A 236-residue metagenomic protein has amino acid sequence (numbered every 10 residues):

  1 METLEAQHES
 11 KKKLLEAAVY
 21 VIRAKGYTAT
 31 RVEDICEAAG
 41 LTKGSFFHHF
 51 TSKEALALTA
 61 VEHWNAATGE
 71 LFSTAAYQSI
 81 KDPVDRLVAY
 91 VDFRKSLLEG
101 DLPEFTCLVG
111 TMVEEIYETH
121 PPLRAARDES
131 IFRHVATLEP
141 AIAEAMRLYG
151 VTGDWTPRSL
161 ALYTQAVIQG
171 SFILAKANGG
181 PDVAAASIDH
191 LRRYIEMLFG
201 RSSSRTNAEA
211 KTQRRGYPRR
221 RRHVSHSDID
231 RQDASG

Functional and structural regions predicted by a protein language model:
M1-E9, M146, R201-G236: N-terminal intrinsically disordered/low-complexity leader segments
E2, K13, Y20-A55, T59: Helix-turn-helix
S10-A18, I35, A60-W64, T68 (+1 more regions): Generic hydrophobic, amphipathic alpha-helix propensity
F50, T111-T119: Short helix-capping/turn signature of helix-turn-helix
T59, S73-T106, P157, A161-T164: Hydrophobic alpha-helical connector segments
A66-G69, D85-A89, P103-E104, P121-R147 (+3 more regions): Amphipathic alpha-helical packing segments from all-alpha helical-bundle domains
L97, Q165-D182, Y194-S204: Amphipathic C-terminal alpha-helical segment
F105, G110, W155-L174, H190-Y194: Hydrophobic alpha-helical segments that form the core of small-molecule binding pockets and/or dimer interfaces
